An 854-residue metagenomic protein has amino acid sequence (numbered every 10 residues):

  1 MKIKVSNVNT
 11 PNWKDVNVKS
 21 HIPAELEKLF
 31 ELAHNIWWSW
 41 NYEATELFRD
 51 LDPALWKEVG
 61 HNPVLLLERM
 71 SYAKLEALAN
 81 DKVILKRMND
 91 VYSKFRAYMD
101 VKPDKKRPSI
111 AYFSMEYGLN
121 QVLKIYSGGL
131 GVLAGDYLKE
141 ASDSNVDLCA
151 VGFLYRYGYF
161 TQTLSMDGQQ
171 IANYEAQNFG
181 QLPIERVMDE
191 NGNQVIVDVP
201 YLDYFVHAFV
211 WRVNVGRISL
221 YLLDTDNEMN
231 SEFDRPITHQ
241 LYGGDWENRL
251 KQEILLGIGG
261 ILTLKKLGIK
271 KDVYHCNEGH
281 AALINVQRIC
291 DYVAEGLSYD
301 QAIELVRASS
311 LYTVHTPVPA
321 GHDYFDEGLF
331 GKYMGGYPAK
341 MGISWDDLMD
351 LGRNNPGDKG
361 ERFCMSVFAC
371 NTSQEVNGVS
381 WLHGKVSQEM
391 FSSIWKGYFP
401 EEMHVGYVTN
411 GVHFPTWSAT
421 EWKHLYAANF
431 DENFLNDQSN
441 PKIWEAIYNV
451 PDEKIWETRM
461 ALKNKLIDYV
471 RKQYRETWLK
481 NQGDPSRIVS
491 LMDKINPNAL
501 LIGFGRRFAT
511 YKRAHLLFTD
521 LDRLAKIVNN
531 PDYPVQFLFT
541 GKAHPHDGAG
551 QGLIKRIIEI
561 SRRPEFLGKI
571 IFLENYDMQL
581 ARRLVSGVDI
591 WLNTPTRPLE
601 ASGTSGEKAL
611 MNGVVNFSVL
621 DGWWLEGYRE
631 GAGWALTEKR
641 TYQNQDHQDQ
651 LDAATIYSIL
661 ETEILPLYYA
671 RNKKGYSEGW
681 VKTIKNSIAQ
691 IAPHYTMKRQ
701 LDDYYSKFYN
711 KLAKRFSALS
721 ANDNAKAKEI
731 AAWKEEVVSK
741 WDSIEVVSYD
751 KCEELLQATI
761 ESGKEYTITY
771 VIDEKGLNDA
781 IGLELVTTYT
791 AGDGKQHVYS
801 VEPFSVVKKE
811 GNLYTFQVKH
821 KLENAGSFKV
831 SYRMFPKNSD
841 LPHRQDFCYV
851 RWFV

Functional and structural regions predicted by a protein language model:
M1-V854: Catalytic cores of carbohydrate-active enzymes across secretory and cytosolic contexts
